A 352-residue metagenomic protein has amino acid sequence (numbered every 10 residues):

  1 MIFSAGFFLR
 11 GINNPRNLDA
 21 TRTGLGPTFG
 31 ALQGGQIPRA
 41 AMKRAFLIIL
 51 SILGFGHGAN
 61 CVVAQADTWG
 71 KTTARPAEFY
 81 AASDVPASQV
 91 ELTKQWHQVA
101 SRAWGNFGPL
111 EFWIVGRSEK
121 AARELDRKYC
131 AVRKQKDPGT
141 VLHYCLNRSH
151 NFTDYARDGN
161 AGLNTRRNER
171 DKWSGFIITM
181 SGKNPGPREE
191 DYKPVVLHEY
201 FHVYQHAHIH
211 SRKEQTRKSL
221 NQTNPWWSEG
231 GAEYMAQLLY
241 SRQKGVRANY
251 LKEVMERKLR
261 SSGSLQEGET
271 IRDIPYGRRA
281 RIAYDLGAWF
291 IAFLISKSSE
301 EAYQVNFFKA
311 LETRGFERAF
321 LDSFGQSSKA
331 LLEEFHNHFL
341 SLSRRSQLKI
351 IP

Functional and structural regions predicted by a protein language model:
S4, F8-L9, P15-L18: Short hydrophobic targeting helices and cationic amphipathic motifs that mediate membrane/organellar targeting
M42-A45: Positively charged n-region of N-terminal signal peptides that target proteins for export
L47-H57: Bacterial N-terminal signal peptides
W69-A87: Acidic/histidine-rich, surface-exposed loop or edge segments in extracytoplasmic proteins
A81-G159, K193, L197-Y200, A207: Zn2+-dependent metallopeptidase catalytic core
D158-E253: Zinc-dependent metallopeptidase catalytic helix centered on the HExxH motif and its immediate flanking segment
R212-L286, K297, V305-P352: Acidic/His/Gly-enriched intrinsically disordered linker/tail segments that often contain short helix/coil "MoRF-like"
